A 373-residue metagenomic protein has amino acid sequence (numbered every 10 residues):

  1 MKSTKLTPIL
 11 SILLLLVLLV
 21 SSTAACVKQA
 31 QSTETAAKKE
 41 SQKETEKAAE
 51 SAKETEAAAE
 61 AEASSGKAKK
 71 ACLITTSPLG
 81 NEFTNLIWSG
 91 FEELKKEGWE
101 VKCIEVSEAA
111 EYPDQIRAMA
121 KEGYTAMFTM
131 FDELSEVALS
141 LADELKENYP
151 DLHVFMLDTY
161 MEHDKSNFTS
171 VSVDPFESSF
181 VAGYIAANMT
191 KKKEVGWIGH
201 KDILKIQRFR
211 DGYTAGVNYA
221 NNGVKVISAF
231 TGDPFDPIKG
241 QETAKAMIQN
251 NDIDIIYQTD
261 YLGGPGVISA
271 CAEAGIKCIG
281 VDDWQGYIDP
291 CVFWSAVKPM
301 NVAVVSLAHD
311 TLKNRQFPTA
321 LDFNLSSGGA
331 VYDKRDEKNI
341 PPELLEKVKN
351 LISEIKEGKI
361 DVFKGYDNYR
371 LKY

Functional and structural regions predicted by a protein language model:
K2-L13: Bacterial N-terminal signal peptides that target proteins for export
K5, V27-T33, A37-Y373: A residue-level marker of the well-folded mature domains of exported/periplasmic proteins
S21-A25: C-terminal motif of bacterial Sec signal peptides marking the signal peptidase cleavage site
